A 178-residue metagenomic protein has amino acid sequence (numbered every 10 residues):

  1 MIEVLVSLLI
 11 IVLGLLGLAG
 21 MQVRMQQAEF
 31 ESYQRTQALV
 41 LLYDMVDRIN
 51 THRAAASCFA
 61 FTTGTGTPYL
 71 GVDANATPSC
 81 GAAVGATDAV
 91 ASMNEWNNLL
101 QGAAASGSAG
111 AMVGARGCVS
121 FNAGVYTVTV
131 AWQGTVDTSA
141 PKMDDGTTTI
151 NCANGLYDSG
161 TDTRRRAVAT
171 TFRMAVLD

Functional and structural regions predicted by a protein language model:
M1-Y43: Aliphatic-rich helix starts adjacent to a transmembrane/signal segment
F30-T36, V40-D178: Flexible, low-complexity segments enriched in proline/glycine/serine and punctuated by aromatic residues
